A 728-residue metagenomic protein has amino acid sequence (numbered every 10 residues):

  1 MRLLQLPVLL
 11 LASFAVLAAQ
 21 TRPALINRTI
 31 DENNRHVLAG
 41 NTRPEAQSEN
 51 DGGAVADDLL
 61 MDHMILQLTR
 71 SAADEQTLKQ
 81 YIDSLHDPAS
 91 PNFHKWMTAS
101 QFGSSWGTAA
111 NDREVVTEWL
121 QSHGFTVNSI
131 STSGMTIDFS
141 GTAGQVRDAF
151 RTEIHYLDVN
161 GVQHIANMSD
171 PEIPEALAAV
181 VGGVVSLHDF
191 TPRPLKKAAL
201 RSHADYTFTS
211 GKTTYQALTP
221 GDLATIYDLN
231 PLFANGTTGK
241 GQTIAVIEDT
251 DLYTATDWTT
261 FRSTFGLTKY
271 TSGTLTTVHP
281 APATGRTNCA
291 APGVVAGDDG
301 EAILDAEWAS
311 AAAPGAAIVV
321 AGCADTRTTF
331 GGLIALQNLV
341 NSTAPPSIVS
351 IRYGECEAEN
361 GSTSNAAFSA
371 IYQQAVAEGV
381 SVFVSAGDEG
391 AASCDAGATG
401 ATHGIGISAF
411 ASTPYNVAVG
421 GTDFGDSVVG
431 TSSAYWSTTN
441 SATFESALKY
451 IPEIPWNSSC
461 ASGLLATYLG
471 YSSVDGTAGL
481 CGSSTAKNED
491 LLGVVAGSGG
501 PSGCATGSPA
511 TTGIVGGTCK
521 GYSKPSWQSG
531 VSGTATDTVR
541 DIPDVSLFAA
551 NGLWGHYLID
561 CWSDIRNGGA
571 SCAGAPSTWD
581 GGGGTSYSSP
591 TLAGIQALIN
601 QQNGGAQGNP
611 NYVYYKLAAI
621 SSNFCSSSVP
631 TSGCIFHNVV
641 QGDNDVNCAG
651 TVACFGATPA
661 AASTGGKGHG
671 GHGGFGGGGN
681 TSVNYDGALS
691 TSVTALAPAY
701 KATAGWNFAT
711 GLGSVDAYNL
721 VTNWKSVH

Functional and structural regions predicted by a protein language model:
M1-L3: N-terminal secretory signal peptides that target proteins for export/translocation
Q5-A15: Bacterial N-terminal signal peptides
Q20-I130, D138-A418, A466-L469, S473 (+6 more regions): Substrate-binding/charge-relay-adjacent region of secreted/lumenal peptidase catalytic domains
S412-G497: Polar, glycine-rich mid-to-C-terminal structural blocks that act as macromolecule-binding/assembly scaffolds
P452, A466-C481, K487-G499, C504 (+7 more regions): Extracellular/mature segments of secreted proteins
S473, G479-G482, I599-A704: An often Trp-containing, charged/polar helix-loop segment at the C-terminal end of enzyme catalytic cores
S586-N600: Active-site-proximal alpha-helical segments within enzyme catalytic domains
